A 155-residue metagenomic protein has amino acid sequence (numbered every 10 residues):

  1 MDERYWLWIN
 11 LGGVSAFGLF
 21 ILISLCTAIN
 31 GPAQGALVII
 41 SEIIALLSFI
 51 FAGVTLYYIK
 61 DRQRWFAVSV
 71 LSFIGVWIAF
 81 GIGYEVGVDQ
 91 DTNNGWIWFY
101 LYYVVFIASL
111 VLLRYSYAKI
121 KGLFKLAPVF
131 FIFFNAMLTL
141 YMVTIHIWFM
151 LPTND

Functional and structural regions predicted by a protein language model:
M1-E3: Short, Lys/Arg-rich, polar N-terminal cytosolic tail immediately upstream of the first transmembrane signal-anchor
W6-L22, V70-W77, N135: Alpha-helical transmembrane segments
S24-L37: Short, hydrophobic transmembrane alpha-helix segments
G35-I50, N94-I107: Alpha-helical transmembrane segments of polytopic membrane proteins
I44-A67, F80-Y84, A108-S116: Canonical alpha-helical transmembrane segments
R64-F73, P128: Cytoplasmic-side transmembrane-helix entry/capping segments in multi-pass membrane proteins
V86-W96, A108-F131: Membrane-helix boundary connector in multi-pass membrane proteins
L138-D155: Juxtamembrane boundary at the C-terminal end of a transmembrane helix
